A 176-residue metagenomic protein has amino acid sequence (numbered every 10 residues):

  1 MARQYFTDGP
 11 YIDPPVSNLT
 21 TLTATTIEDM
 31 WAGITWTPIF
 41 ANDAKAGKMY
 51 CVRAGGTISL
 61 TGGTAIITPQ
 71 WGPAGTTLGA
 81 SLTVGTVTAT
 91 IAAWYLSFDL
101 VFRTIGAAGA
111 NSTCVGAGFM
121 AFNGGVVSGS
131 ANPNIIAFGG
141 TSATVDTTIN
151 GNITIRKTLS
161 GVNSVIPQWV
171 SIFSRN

Functional and structural regions predicted by a protein language model:
A2-N176: Surface-exposed molecular-recognition determinants
